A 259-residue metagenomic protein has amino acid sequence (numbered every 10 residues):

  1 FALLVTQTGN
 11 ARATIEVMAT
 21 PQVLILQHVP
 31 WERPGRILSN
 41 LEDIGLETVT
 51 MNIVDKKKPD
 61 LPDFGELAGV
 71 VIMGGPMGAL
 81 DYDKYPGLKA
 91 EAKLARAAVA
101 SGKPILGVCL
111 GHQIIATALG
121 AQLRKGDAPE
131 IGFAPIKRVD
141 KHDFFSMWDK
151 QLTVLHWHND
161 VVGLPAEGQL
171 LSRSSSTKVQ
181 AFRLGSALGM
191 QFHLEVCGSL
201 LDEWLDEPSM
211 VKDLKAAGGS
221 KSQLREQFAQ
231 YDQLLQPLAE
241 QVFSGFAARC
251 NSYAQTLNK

Functional and structural regions predicted by a protein language model:
L3, A13-T14: Short, positively charged and aromatic/hydrophobic N-terminal segments
A19-L24: Extreme N-terminal starter segment of soluble prokaryotic enzymes
I25-P30: N-terminal, positively charged, Ser/Thr/Ala/Gly-biased leader segments that form transit/presequence-like amphipathic
E32-R36: Short N-terminal binding/cap micro-motifs at the start of the first secondary-structure element
L38-L106: Flexible gly/pro-rich beta->alpha loop and the following alpha-helix that scaffold active-site loops
A98-Q122: Catalytic nucleophile loop
L119-L200: Pocket-forming structural segment of enzyme catalytic cores
V196-K259: Acyltransferase
